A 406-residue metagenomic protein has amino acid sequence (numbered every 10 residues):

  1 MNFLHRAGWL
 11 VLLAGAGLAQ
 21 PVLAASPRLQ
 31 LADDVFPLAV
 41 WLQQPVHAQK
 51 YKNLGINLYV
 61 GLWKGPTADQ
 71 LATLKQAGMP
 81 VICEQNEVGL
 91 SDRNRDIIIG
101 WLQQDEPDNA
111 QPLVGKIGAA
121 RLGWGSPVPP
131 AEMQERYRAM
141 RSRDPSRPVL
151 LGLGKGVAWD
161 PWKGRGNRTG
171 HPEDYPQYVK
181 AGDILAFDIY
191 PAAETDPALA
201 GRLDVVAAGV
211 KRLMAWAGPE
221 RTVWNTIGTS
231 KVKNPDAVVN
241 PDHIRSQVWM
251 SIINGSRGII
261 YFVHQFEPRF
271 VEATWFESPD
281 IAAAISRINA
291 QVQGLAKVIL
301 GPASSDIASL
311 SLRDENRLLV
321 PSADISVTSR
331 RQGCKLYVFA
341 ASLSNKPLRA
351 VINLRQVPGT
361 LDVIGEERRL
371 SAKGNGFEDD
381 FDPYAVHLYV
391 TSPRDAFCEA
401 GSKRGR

Functional and structural regions predicted by a protein language model:
M1-L4: N-terminal secretory signal peptides that target proteins for export/translocation
R6-A7, V248: Hydrophobic alpha-helical segments, especially transmembrane helices and their immediate juxtamembrane helical caps
A7-A19: Bacterial N-terminal signal peptides
V22-G359, G365-R406: Glycan-processing catalytic domains of CAZymes
